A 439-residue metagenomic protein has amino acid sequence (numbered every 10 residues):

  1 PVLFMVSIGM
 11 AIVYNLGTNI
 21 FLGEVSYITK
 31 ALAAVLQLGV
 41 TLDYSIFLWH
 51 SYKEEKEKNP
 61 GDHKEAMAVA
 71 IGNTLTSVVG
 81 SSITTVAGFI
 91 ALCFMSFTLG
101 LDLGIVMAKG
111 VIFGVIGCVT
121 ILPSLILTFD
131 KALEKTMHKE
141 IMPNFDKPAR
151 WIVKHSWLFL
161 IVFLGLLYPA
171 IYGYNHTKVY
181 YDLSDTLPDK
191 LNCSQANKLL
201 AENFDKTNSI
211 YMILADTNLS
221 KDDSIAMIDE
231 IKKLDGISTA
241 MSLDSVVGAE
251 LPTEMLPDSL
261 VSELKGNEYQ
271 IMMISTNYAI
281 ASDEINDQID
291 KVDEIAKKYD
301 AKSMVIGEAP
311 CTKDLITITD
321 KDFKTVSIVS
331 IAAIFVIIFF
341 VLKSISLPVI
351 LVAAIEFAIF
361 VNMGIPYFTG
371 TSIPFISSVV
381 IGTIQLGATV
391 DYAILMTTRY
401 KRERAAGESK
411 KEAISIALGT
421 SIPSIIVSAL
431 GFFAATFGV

Functional and structural regions predicted by a protein language model:
P1-Y181, K297-V439: Membrane-embedded transmembrane helical bundles of large multi-pass transporters/channels
K178-Y180, S184-L347, A353-E356, F360-S372: Structured non-transmembrane domains adjacent to transmembrane bundles in polytopic membrane proteins
